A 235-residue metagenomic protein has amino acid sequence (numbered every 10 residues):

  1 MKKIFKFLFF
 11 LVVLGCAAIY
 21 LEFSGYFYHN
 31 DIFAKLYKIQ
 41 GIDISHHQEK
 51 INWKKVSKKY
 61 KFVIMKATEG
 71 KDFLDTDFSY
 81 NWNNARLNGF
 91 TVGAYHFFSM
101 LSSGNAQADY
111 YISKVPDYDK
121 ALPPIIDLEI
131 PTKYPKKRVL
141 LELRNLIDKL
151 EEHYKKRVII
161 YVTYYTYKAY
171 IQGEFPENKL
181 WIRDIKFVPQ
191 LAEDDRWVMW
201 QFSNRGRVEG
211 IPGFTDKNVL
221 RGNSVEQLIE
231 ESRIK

Functional and structural regions predicted by a protein language model:
M1-K3: N-terminal Lys/Arg-rich, disordered targeting/topogenic segments
F5-S24: Hydrophobic membrane-insertion alpha-helices, especially the h-region of bacterial N-terminal signal peptides
N30-E49, F175-P176, L180-K235: Functionally critical loop-and-helix segments that line ligand-binding/catalytic clefts of soluble enzyme domains
F33-E49, K66-I147, E151-H153: Substrate-binding cleft of extracellular glycoside hydrolase catalytic domains
I51-N52, A169: Short acidic active-site motifs
P123-E193: Catalytic domains of cell-wall/extracellular-matrix polysaccharide-remodeling enzymes, centered on de-N-acetylation
